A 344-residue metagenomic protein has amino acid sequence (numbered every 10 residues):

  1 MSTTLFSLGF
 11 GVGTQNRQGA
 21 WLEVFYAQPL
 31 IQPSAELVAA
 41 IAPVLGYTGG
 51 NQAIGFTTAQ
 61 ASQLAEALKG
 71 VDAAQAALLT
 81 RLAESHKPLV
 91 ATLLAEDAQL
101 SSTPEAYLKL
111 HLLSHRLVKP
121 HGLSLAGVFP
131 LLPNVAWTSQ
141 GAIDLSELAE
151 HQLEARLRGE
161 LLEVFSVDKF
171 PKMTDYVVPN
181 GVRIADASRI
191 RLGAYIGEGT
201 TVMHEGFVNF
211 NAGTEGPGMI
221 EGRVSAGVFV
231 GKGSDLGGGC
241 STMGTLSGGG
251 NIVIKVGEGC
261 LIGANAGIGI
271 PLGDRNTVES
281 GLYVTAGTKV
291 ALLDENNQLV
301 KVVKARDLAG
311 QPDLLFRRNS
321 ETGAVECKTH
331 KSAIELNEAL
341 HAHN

Functional and structural regions predicted by a protein language model:
M1-D175, R306-N344: Terminal amphipathic alpha-helical/low-complexity segments used for targeting or macromolecular assembly
A106-K109, N180, I252, D274: General structural feature for long, well-ordered alpha-helical segments within catalytic domains of soluble enzymes
V167-Y176, N180-I190: Active-site-adjacent loop/helix segments that line or gate small-molecule/cofactor pockets in enzymes
V182, S188-I190, A194-I196, T200-V202 (+8 more regions): A structural motif detector for beta-strand N-caps
G249: Short, charged, surface-exposed loops that flank catalytic or proteolytic processing sites
G269, Y283-T285, V290, E321-G323: Short Gly/Pro-enriched loop/turn and capping motifs at secondary-structure junctions
D274-R275, V290-A291, H330-K331: Composition- and surface-driven signal marking solvent-exposed, interaction-prone regions in large proteins
T288-R306: A conserved acidic, glycine/proline-rich C-terminal tail/linker
